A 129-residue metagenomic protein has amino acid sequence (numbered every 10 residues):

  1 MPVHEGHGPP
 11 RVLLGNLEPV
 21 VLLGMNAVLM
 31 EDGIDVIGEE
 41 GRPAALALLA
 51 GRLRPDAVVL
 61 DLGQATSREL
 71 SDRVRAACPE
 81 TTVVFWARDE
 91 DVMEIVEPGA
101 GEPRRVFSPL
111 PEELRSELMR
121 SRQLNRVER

Functional and structural regions predicted by a protein language model:
M1-R11, F107-R129: Non-catalytic signal-transmission and effector/linker regions of two-component phosphorelay proteins
P9-V20, M25, V58: Conserved acidic segment of CheY-like receiver
A27-L29: Alpha-helical interaction/dimerization surfaces of two-component signaling modules
G33-G41: Short hydrophobic/Thr-rich beta-strand motif most characteristic of the beta2 strand and flanking loop of CheY-like
G41-A57: Acidic, metal-coordinating helix/loop segments flanking the phosphotransfer/catalytic sites of two-component signaling
G51-L53, R75-T81: Conserved phosphotransfer cores of two-component systems
V59-G63: Active-site residues of response regulator receiver
R68-R73, F85-E112, S116: Alpha4 helix (beta4-alpha4-beta5 surface) of REC/receiver domains from two-component response regulators
